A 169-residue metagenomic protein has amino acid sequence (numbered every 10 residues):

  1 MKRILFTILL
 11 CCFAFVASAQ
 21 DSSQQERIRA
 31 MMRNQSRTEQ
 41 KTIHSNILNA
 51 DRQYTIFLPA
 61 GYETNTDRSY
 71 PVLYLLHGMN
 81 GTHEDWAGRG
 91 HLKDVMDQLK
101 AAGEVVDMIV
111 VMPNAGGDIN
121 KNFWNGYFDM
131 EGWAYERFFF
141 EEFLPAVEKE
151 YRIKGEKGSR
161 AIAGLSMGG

Functional and structural regions predicted by a protein language model:
K2-I8: Sec-dependent signal peptide recognition, specifically the positively charged N-region followed immediately by
I8-L9, L58: A periodicity- and composition-biased signal for non-globular, repetitive helical segments
L10-S18: Hydrophobic h-region of N-terminal signal peptides that target proteins for export in Gram-negative bacteria
Q20-G169: Non-catalytic cap/lid and distal C-terminal segments of serine-dependent acyl enzymes
